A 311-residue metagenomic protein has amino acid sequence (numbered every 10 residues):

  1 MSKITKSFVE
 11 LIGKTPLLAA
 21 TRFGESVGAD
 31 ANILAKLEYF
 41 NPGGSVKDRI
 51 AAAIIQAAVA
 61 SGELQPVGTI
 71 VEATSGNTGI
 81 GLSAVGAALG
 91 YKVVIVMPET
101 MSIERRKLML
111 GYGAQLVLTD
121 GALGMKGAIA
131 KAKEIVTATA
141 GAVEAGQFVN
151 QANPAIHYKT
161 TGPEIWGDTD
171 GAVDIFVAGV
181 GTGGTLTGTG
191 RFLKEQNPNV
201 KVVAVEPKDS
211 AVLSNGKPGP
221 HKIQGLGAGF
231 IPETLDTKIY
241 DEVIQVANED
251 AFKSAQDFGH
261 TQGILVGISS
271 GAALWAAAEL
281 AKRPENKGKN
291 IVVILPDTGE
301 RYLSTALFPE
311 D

Functional and structural regions predicted by a protein language model:
M1-D311: PLP-dependent amino-acid enzyme catalytic core
